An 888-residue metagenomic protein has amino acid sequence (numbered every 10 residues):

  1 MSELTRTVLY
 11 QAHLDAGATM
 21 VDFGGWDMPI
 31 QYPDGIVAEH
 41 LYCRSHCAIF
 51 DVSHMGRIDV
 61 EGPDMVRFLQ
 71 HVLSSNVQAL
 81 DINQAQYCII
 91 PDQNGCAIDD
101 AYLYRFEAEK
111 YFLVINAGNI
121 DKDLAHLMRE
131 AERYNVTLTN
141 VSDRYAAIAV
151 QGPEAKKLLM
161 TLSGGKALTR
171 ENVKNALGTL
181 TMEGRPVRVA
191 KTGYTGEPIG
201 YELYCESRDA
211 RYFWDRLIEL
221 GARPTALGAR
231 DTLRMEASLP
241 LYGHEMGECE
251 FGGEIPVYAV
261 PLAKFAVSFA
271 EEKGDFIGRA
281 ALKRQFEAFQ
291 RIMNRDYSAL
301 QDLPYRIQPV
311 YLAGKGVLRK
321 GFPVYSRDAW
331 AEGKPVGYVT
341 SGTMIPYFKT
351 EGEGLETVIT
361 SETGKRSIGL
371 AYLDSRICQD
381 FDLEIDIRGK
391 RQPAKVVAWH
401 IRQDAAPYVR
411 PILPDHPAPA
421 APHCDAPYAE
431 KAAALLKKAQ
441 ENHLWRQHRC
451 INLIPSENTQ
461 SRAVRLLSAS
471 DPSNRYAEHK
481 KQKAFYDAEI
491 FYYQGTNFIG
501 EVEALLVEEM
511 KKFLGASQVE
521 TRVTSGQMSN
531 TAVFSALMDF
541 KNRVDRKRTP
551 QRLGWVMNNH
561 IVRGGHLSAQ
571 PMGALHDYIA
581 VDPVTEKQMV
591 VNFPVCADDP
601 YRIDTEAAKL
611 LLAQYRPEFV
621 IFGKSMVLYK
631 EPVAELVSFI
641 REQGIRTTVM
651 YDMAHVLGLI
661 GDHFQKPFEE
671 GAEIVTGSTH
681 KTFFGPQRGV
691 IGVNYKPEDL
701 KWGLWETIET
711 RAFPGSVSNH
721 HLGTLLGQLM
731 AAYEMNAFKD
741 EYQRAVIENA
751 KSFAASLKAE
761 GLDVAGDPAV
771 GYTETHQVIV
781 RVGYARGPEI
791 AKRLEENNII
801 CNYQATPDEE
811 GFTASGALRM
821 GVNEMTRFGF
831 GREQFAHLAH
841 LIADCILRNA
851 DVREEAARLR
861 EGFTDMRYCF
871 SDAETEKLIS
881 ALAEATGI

Functional and structural regions predicted by a protein language model:
M1-P33, P417-L505, S638, Y868-I888: N-terminal glycine-rich, Lys/His-bearing helix-loop that initiates the first secondary-structure elements of many
M1-P91, C96: Acidic, proline/glycine-enriched N-terminal capping motif
R6-Y10, D27, A131, N135-L303: Glycine-rich, acidic
G25, D51, L113, G152 (+18 more regions): Buried hydrophobic positions in well-ordered alpha/beta secondary-structure cores of metabolic enzymes
I255-P417: Glycine-rich, small/acidic residue-mixed loop/short-helix segments
R295, G727, A732, Q743 (+3 more regions): Conserved small-domain helix->loop->beta segment predominantly found in fold-type I
A418-P419, E508, V544, F812-I888: PLP-dependent enzyme catalytic core of the Aspartate aminotransferase-like
C424, F498-E501, L505-V519, V523-D763 (+1 more regions): Conserved PLP-enzyme active-site core in the AAT-like
